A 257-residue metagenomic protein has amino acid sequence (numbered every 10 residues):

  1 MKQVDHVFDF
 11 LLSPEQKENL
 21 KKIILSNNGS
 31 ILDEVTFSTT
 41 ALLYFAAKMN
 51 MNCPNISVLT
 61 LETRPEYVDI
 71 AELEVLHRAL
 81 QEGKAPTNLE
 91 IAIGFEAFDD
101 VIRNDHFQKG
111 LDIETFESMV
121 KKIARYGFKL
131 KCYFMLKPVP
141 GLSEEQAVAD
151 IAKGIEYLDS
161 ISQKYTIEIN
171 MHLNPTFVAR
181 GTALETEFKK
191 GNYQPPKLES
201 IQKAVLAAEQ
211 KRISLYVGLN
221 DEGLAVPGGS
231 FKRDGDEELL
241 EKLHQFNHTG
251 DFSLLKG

Functional and structural regions predicted by a protein language model:
M1-T39, M51-D69, T87-F116, K131 (+1 more regions): Core AdoMet radical
F10-K17, A46-P54, E74-N88, V120-G127 (+2 more regions): Acidic (Asp/Glu)-rich catalytic clusters
L42-I56, I113-C132, G154-L158, Y193-L215: Alpha-helix-loop-beta-strand connector modules within alpha/beta enzyme cores
V58-T63, V101-G110, L136-Q146, E187-N192: Surface-exposed cleft-lining segments at the edges of enzyme active sites
V68-G83, D100-M119, A124-Y126, P138-V139: Extended, folded domain segments that form the structural surfaces/walls around functional sites
E72, L76, P140-S160, L224-F231: Catalytic cores of alpha/beta
G94-D105, A124-I151, I167-V178: Conserved strand-turn element in the central/C-terminal portion of the radical SAM core barrel that lines
Q163-H172, T176-G257: Auxiliary Fe-S-binding modules of radical SAM enzymes
